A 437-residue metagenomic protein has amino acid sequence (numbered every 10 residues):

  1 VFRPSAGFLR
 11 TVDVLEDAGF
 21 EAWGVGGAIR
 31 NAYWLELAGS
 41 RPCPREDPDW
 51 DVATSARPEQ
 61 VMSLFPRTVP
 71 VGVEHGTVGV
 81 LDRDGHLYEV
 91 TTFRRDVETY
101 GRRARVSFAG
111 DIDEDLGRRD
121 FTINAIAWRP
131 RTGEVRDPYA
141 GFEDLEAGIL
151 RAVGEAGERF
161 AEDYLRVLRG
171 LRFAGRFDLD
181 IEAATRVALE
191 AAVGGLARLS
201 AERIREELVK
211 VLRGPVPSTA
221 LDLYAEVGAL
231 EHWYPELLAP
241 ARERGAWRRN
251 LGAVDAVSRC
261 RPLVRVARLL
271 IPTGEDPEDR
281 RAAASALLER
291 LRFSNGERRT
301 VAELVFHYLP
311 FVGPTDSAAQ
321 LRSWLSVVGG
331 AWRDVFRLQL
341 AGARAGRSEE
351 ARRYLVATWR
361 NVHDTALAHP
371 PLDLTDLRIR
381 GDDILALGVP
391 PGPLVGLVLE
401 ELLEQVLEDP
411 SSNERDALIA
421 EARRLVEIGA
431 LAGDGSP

Functional and structural regions predicted by a protein language model:
V1-P437: Catalytic cores of the polymerase beta-like nucleotidyltransferase superfamily and closely associated nucleotide
